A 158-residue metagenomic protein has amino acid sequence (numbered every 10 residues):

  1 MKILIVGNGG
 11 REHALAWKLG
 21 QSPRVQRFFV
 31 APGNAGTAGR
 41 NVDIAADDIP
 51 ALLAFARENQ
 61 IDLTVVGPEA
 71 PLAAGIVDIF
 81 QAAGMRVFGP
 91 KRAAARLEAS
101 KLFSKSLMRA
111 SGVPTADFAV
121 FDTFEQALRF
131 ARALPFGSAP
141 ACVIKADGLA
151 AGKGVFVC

Functional and structural regions predicted by a protein language model:
M1-R92: ATP-binding N-terminal substructure of ATP-dependent carboxylate-amine bond-forming enzymes
L4-I5, E98-C158: Active-site nucleotide/adenylate-binding loops and adjacent lid/helix of ATP-dependent enzymes
L19, A31, A35, I44 (+5 more regions): Generic preference for flexible, low-structure residues
A70, A94, F121-T123: Conserved beta-strand edge residues that scaffold enzyme active sites
